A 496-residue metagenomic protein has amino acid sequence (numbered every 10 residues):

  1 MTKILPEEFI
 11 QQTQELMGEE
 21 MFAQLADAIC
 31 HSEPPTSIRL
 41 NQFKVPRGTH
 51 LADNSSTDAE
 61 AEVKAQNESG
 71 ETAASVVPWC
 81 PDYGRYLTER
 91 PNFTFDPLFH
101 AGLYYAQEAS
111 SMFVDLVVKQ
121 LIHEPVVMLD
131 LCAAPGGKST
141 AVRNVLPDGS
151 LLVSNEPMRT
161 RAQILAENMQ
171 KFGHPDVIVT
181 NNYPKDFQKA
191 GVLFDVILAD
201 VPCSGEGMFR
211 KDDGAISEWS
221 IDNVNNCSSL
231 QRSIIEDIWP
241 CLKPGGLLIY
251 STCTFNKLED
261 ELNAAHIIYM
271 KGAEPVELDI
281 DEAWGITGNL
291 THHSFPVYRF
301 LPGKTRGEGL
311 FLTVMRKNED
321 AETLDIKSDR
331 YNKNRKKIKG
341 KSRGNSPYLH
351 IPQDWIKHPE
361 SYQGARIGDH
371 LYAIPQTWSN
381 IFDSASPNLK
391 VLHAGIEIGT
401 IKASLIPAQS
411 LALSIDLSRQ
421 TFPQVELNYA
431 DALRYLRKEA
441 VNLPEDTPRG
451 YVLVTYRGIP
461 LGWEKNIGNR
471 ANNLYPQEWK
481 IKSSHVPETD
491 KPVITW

Functional and structural regions predicted by a protein language model:
M1-K44, E62, E68-G70, S75 (+2 more regions): Polybasic, low-complexity RNA-engagement segments
P81-Q120, P476: Class I SAM-dependent transferase core
P125-C132: Conserved class I S-adenosyl-L-methionine
P135-P147: Conserved SAM-binding loop of SAM-dependent methyltransferases across substrates and taxa, primarily the Class I
P147, L242-K243: Helix-to-beta-strand junctions that scaffold the AdoMet/dcAdoMet cofactor pocket in Class I SAM-dependent enzymes
P157-G191: S-adenosyl-L-methionine
T160, D195-D237, C253-D260, E282: Mobile active-site "lid"/loop adjacent to the S-adenosyl-L-methionine
L247-S251: Conserved beta-strand signature within the Rossmann-like core of class I S-adenosyl-L-methionine
